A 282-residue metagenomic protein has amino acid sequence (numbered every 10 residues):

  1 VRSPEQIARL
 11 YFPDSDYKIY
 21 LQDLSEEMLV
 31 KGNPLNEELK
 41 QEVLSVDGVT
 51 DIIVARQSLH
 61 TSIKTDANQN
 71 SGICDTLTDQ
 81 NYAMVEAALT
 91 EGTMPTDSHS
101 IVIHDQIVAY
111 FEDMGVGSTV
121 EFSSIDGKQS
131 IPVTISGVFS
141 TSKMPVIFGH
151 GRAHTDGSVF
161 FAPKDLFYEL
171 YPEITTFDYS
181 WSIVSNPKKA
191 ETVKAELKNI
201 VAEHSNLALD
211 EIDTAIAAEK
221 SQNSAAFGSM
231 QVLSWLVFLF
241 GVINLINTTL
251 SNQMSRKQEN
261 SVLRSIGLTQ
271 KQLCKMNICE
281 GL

Functional and structural regions predicted by a protein language model:
R2-M230: Basic-flanked hydrophobic alpha-helices used for secretion and membrane insertion
Q6, T141, N199, W235-F238 (+1 more regions): Conserved helix-loop functional segments at active or binding sites
P13, W235, L263-S265: Short, charged/polar low-complexity linear motifs in solvent-exposed/disordered segments
S224-V232, K275, L282: Conserved transmembrane alpha-helices of multi-pass membrane proteins, especially helix-helix packing segments enriched
F227-N247: Alpha-helical transmembrane segments of integral membrane proteins
G241-L282: Interfacial "coupling" helices/loops that link adjacent transmembrane helices in transporter permeases
